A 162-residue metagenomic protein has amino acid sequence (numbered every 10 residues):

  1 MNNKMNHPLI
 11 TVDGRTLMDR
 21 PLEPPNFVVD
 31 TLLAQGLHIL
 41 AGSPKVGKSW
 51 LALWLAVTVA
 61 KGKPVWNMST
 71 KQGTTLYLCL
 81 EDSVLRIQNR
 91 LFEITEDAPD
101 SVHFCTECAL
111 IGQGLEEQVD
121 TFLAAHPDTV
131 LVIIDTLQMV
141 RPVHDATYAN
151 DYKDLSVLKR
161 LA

Functional and structural regions predicted by a protein language model:
M1-K4: N-terminal nucleic-acid engagement/recognition segments and initiation subdomains in replication, restriction
N6-L9, R15, L22-P24, V28-V29 (+3 more regions): Conserved inter-motif catalytic segment of the P-loop NTP-binding fold
V28, A34-Q35: Pre-Walker A (P-loop) beta-loop-beta motif of ABC nucleotide-binding domains
L40: Hydrophobic anchor at the beta1->P-loop junction of P-loop NTPases
S43: P-loop (Walker A) phosphate-binding loop of NTP-binding proteins
L51, L55: Hydrophobic positions on the alpha1 helix immediately C-terminal to the Walker A/P-loop
T58-G62: Active-site catalytic microenvironments for nucleophilic, acid-base chemistry
